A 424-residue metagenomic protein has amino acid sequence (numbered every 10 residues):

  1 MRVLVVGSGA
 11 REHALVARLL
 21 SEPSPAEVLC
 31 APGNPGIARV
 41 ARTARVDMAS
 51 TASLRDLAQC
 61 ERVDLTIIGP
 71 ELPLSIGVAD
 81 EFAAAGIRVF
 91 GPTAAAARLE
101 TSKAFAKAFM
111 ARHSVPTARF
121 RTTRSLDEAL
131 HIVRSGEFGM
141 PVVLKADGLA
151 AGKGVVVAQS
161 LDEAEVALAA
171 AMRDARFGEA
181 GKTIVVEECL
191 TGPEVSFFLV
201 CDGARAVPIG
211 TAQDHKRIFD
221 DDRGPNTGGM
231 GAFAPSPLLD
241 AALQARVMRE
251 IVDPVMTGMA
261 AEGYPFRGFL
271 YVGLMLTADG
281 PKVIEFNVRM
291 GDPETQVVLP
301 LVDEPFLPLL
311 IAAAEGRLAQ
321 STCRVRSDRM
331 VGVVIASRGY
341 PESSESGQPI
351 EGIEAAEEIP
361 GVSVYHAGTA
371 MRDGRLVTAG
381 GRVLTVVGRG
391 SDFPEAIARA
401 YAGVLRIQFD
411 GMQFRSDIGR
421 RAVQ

Functional and structural regions predicted by a protein language model:
M1-A95: ATP-binding N-terminal substructure of ATP-dependent carboxylate-amine bond-forming enzymes
L4-V5, L99-I184, P237, A241-D253: Active-site nucleotide/adenylate-binding loops and adjacent lid/helix of ATP-dependent enzymes
S21-P23, G36-A38, C60, F90 (+13 more regions): Solvent-exposed alpha-helices and their adjacent loops that cap or buttress functional pockets in soluble metabolic
S50, T369-D373, V377-Q424: Generic C-terminus detector
S53, E163-V166, E342-S343, S391-A398: Short, conserved charged micro-motifs
G154-T295: Internal nucleotide-binding/catalytic subdomain
M248-L270, N287-I359, R372: Active-site "cap" helix and flanking loop/linker of ATP-utilizing ligase/carboxylase catalytic domains
